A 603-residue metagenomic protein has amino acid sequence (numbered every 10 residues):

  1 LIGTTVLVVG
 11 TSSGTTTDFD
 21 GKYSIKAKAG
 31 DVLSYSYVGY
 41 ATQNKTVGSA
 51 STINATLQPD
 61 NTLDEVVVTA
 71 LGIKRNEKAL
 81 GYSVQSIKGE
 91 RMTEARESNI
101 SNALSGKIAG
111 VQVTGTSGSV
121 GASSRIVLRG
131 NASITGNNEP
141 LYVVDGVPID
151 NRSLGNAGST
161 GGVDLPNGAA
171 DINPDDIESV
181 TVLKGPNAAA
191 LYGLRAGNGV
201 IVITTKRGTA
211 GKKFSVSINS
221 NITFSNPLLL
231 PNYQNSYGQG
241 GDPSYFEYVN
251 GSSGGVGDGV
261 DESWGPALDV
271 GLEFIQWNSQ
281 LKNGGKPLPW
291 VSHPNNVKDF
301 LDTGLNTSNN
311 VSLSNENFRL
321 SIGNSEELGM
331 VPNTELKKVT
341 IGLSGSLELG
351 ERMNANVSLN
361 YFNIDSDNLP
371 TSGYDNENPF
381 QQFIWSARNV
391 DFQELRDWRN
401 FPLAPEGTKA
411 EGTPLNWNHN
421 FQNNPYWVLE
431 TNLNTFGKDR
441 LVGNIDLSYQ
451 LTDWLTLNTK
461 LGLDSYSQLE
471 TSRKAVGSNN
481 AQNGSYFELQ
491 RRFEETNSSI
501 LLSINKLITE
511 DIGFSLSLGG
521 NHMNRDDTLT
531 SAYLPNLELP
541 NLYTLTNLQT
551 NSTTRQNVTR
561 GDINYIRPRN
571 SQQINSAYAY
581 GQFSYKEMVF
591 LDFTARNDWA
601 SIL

Functional and structural regions predicted by a protein language model:
L1-G10, V32-A41, G48-T93, S101 (+1 more regions): Short, acidic, small-residue-rich periplasmic hinge/interaction motif at the N-terminus of Gram-negative outer-membrane
S12-K22: Short, acidic Ser/Thr/Gly-rich low-complexity loop/linker segments typical of extracellular and cell-surface proteins
Y23-K26, V147-K184: Short acidic/polar hinge/loop motifs at secondary-structure boundaries that mediate gating or recognition
S24-K26, N102-N151, E178-S179, A189-T209: Extracytoplasmic beta-strand/coil segments of soluble accessory domains associated with Gram-negative outer-membrane
S83-G106, T114-G118, I126-S133, D145 (+3 more regions): Short, polar/charged loop or turn motifs at beta-strand boundaries
K107, S119-S124, I134-P140, I149-P166 (+6 more regions): Residues embedded in well-ordered regular secondary structure
A109-G110, R125, D176-S179, A189 (+6 more regions): Transmembrane beta-barrel strand/turn architecture of Gram-negative outer membrane proteins
N283-S314, L433-R440, A475, N479-M588: Outer-membrane beta-barrel transmembrane domain signature of Gram-negative proteins, especially the mid-to-C-terminal
